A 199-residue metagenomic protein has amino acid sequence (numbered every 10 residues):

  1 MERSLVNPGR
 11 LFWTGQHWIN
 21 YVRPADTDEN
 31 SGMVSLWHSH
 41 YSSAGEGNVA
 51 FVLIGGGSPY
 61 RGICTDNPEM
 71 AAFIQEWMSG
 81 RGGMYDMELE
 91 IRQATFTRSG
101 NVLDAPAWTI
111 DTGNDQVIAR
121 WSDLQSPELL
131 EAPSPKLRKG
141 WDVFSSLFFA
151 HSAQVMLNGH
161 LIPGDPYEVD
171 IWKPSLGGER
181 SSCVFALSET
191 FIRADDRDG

Functional and structural regions predicted by a protein language model:
M1-G199: Targeting-peptide/extracellular-domain and disordered-appendage signature
